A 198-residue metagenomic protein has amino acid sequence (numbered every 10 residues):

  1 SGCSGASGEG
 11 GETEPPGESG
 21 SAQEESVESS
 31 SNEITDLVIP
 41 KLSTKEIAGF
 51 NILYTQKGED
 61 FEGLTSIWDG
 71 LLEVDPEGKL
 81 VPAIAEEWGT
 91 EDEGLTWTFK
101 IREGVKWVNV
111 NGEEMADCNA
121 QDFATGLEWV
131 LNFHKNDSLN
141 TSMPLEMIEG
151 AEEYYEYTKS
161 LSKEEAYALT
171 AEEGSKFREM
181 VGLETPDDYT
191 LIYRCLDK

Functional and structural regions predicted by a protein language model:
C3-P15: Bacterial lipoprotein signal-peptidase II cleavage site
P16-L42: N-terminal low-complexity, Pro/Thr/Ser-rich intrinsically disordered segments that act as propeptides or flexible
E33-E46, T96-K100, F123-G126, L191-I192: Short, well-ordered beta-strand elements
P40-D92: N-terminal lobe/hinge region of extracytoplasmic solute-binding protein
L72, P76, E103-K106, E128-N136: Sec-exported extracytoplasmic/periplasmic mature domains
T90-E93, T185-D187: Residue-level recognition of beta-strand termini and adjacent short loop/turns
K100, D122, W129-K198: Surface-exposed binding/hinge segments that line and control ligand-binding clefts or catalytic entry sites
